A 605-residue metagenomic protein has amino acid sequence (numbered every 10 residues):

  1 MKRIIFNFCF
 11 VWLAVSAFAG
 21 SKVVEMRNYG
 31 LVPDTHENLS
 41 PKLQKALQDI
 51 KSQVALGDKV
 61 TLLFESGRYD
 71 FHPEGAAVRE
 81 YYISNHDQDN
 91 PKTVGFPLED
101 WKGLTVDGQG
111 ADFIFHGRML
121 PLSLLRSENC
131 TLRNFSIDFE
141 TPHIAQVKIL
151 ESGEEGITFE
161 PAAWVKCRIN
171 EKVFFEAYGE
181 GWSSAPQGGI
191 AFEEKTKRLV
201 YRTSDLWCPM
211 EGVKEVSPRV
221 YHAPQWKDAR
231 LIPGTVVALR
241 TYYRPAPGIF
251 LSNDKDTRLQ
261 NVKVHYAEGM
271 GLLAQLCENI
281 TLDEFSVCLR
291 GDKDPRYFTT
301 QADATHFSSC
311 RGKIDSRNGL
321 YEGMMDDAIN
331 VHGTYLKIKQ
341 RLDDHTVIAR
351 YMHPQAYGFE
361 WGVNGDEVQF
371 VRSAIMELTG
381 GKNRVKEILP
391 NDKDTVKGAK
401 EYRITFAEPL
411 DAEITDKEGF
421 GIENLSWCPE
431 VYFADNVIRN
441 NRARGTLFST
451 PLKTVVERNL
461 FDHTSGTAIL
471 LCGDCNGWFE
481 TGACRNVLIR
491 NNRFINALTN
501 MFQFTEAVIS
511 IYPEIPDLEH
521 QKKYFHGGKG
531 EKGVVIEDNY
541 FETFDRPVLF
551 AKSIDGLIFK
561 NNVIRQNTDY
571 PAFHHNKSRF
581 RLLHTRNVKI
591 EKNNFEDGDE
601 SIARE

Functional and structural regions predicted by a protein language model:
M1-K22: Bacterial Sec-dependent N-terminal signal peptides
V24, V60-L62, F96-E99, L104 (+26 more regions): Solenoid scaffold repeats with emphasis on beta-solenoid/beta-helix
M26-L63: Acidic Gly/Asp/Thr-rich repetitive segments characteristic of extracellular carbohydrate-active and adhesion proteins
Q44, Q48-Q53, D70-T105, I114-R133 (+11 more regions): Extracellular beta-strand-rich solenoid/capping regions of secreted or surface-exposed proteins that bind or remodel
F115, F139-E140, A162-V213, Y357-V396: Ser/Thr/Gly-rich low-complexity blocks that favor extended beta-strand/coil architectures
F115-P121, T141-A145, P245-G248, E268-L273 (+11 more regions): Short glycine/acidic-rich loop motifs that flank beta-strands on beta-rich extracellular proteins
R198-R244, T379-R384, I388-V431, R439: Small/polar beta-strand repeat architecture
